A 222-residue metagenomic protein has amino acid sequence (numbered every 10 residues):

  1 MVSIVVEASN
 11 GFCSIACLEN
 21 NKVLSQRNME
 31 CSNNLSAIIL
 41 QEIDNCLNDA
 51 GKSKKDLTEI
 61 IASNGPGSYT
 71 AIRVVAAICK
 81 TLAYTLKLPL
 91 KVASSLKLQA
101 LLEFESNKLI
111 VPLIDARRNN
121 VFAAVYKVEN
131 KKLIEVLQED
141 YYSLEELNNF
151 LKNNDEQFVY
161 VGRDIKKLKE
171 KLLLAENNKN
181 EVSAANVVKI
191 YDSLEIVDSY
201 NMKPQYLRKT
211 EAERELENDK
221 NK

Functional and structural regions predicted by a protein language model:
M1-N64: N-terminal beta-alpha supersecondary unit
C13, G65-Y69, R73, R117 (+1 more regions): Gly/Ser/Thr-rich beta-alpha loop segments that engage phosphate groups in nucleotides
A16, A124-Y126, Q205: Conserved hydrophobic/aromatic positions in well-ordered beta-strands
K22, P89-V182, E211-E213: Surface "functional belts" at beta-alpha junctions
E30-I38, Y69-R73, A77, N178-V182: Residues at secondary-structure transition points
E59-S95: DPxDG-like acidic metal-binding loop motif
A175-K222: Acyltransferase
